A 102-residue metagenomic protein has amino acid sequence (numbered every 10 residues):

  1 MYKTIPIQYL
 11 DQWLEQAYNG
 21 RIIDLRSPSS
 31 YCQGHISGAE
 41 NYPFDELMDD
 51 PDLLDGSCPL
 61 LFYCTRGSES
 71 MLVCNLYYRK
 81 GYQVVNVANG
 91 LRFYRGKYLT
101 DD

Functional and structural regions predicted by a protein language model:
M1-R21, S27-P59, S68-D102: Rhodanese-like catalytic fold shared by cysteine-dependent sulfurtransferases and DSP/PTP-type phosphatases
Y63-C64: Short, surface-exposed ligand- or partner-binding patches at beta-edge/loop junctions that are enriched in aromatics
